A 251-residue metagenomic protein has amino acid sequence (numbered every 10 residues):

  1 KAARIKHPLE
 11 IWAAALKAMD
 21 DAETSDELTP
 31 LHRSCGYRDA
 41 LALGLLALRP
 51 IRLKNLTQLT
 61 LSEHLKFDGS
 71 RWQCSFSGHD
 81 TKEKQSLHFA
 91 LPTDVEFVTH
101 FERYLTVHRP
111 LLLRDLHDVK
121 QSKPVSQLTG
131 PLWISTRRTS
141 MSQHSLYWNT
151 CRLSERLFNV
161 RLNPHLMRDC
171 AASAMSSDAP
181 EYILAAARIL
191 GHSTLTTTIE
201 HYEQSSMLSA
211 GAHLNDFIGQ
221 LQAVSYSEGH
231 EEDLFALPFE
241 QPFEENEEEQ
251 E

Functional and structural regions predicted by a protein language model:
K1-D21, E83-T99: DNA breakage-rejoining catalytic core of tyrosine-based enzymes
P8-L53: Basic, Lys/Arg- and aromatic-enriched nucleic-acid-binding interface segment
C35-G36, L45-T60, D178-E181, H192: A short, glycine-centered helix-capping/turn motif at helix boundaries that positions DNA-contacting or catalytic
Q58-T99: Conserved tyrosine-mediated DNA breakage-rejoining catalytic core shared by Y-recombinases
P92-V160, L166: Active-site/catalytic core of tyrosine-dependent DNA strand-transfer enzymes
R152-L153, L166-S193: C-terminal catalytic core of tyrosine-transesterase DNA break-rejoin enzymes
I189-G219: Catalytic-site neighborhood detector that most strongly recognizes the C-terminal catalytic loop/helix of tyrosine
D216-E251: C-terminal secondary-structure termini that scaffold catalytic or DNA-interacting sites
